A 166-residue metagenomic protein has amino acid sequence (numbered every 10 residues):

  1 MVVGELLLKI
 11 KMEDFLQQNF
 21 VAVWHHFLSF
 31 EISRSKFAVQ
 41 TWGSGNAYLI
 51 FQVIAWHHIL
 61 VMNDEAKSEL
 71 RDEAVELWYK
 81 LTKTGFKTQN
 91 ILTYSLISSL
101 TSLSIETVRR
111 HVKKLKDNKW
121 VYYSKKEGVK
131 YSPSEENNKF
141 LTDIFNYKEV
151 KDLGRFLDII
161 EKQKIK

Functional and structural regions predicted by a protein language model:
M1-Q52: N-terminal leader segment of winged-helix/HTH proteins
L49-N90: Short helix->loop/beta-hairpin flanking segments within DNA-binding domains
R71-E73, N90-L92, R109-R110, Y131-P133: Short glycine/proline-centered loop/turn elements that form peptide/ligand docking sites
E76, T93, W120, K125-E149: Short, cationic-aromatic polyanion-contact patches
Q89-T101, L115: A short alpha-helical element within helix-turn-helix/winged-helix DNA-binding domains across DNA-binding proteins
I97, V108-H111, V121-Y122: Conserved catalytic-core segments centered on acid/base and nucleophilic motifs
S102-D117: Short amphipathic alpha-helical interaction segments
F145-K166: Amphipathic alpha-helical dimerization/coiled-coil segments that flank or bridge DNA-binding/regulatory modules
